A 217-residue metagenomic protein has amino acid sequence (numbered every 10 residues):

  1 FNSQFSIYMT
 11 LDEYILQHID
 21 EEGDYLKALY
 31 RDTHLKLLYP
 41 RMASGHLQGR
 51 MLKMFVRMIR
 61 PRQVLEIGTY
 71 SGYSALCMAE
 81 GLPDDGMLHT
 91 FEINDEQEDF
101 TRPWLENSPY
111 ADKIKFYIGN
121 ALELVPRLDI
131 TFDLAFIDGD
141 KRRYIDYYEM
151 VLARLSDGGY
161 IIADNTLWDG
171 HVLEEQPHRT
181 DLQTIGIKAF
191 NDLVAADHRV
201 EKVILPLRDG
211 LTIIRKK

Functional and structural regions predicted by a protein language model:
F1-L134, K141-I162, T166-K217: A short alpha-helical cap/connector motif
